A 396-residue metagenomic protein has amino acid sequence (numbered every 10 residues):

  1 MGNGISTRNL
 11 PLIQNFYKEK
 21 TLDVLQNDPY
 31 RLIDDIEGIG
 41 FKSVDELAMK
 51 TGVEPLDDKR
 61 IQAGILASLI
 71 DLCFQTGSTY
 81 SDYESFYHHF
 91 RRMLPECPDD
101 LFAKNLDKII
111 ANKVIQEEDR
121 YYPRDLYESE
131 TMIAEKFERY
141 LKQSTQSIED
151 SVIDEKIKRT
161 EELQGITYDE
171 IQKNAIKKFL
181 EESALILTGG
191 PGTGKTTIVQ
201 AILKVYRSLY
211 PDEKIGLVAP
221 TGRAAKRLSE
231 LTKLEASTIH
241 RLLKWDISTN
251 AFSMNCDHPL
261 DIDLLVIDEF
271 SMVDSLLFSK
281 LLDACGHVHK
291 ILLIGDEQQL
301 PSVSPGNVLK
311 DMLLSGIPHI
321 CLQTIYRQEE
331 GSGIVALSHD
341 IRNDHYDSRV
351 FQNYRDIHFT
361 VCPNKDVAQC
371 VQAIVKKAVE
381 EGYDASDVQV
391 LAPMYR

Functional and structural regions predicted by a protein language model:
M1-I148, V152: Accessory, non-ATPase domains that flank or precede helicase/AAA+ motor cores in DNA-metabolism machines
Q164-E181: N-terminal pre-P-loop "Q-motif" helix
F179, G190, P220, P393: P-loop (Walker A) phosphate-binding loop of NTP-binding proteins
E181-L187: Pre-Walker A (Motif I) flank of P-loop NTPase domains
K195: Conserved lysine of the Walker
I198, I202: Hydrophobic positions on the alpha1 helix immediately C-terminal to the Walker A/P-loop
Y210-A219, R223-A284, D311, T324-I325 (+3 more regions): Conserved P-loop NTPase motor core of helicases/translocases
E297-R396: Conserved helicase motor core of P-loop NTPases
